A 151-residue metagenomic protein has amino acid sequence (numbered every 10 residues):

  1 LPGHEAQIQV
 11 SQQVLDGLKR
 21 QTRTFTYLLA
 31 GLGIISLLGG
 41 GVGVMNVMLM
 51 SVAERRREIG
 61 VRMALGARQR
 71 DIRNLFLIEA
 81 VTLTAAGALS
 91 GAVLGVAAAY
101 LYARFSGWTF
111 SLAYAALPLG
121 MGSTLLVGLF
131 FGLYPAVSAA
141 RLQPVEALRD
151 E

Functional and structural regions predicted by a protein language model:
L1-Y27: Mechanotransmission and gating elements of multispan inner-membrane complexes involved in transport and envelope
E5-Q7, E58, T109-S111: Residues at or immediately flanking beta-strands
S11, G95, A99, L142-V145: ATP/adenylate-binding site constellation spanning eukaryotic-like Ser/Thr protein kinases, ABC-transporter
Q13-V14, A30, T84, V145: Contiguous, function-dense segments enriched for cysteine-driven chemistry and partner/ligand-binding capacity
K19-R20, R57, R149: A short local structural element in Rossmann-fold oxidoreductases
Y27-A103, G107, A115-F131, P135-A136: Transmembrane alpha-helical interface segments in multi-pass membrane proteins
V137-E151: Short cytosolic juxtamembrane segments of multi-pass membrane proteins
